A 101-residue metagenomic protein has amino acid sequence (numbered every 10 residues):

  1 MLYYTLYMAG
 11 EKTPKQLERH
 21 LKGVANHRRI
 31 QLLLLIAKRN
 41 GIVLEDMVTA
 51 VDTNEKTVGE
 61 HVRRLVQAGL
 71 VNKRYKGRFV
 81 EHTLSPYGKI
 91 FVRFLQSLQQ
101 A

Functional and structural regions predicted by a protein language model:
Y4-I30: Short alpha-helical segments that sit at the start of domains
L21, K38, E81-A101: Conserved segment of winged-helix/HTH DNA-binding domains
H27, R39-V43: Short capping segments at the starts of secondary-structure elements
I30-L34, I90: Pre-recognition alpha-helix immediately N-terminal to the DNA-recognition helix within helix-turn-helix or winged-helix
D46-T49: A short acidic, leucine-rich amphipathic alpha-helix
K56: Key DNA-contact positions within bacterial/archaeal DNA-binding proteins
V62-R63: Short, hydrophobic-biased segments on the C-terminal half of alpha helices that form "recognition helices"
Q67-K76, T83: Beta-hairpin "wing" of winged helix-turn-helix
